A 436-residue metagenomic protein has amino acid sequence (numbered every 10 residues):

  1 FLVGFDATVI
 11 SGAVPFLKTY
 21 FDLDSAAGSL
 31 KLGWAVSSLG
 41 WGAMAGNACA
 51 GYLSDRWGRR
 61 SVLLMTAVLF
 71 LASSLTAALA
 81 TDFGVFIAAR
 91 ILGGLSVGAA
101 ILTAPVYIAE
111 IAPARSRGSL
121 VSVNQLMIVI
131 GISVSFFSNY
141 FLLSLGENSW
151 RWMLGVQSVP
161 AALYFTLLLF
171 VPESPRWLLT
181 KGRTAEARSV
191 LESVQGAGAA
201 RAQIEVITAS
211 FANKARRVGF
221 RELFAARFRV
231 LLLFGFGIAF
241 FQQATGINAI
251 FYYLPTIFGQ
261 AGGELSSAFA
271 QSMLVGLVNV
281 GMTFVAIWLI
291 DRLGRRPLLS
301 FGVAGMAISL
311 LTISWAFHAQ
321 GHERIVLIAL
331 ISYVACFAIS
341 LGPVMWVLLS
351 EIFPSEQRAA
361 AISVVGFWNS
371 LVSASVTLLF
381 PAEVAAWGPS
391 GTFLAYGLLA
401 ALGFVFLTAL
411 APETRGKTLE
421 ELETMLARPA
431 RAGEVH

Functional and structural regions predicted by a protein language model:
F1-E186, V190-E192, A212-H436: Alpha-helical transmembrane bundle of multi-pass membrane proteins
A197-A202, T424-R428: Short arginine-rich
A200-F211: Short, well-structured alpha-helical segments
